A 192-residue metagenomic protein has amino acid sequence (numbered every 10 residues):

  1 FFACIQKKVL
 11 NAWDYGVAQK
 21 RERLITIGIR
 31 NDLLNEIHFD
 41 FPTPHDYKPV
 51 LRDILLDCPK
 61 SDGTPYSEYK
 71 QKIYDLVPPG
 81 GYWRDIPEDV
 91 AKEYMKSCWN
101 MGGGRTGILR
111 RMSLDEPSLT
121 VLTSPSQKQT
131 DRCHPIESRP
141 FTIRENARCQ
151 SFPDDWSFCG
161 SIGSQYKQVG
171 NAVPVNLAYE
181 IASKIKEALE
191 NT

Functional and structural regions predicted by a protein language model:
F1-I108: Class I S-adenosyl-L-methionine
Q71-T192: C-terminal target-recognition/interaction regions appended to catalytic cores
